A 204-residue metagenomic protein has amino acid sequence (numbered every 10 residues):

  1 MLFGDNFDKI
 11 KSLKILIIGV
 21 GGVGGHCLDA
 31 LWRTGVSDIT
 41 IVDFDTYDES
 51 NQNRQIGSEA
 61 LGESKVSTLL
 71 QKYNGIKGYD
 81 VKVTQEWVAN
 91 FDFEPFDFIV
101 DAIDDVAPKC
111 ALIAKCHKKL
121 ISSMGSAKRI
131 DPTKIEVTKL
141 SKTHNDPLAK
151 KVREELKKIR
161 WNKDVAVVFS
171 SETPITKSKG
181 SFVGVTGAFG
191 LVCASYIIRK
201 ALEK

Functional and structural regions predicted by a protein language model:
M1-K204: Adenine nucleotide-associated cytosolic modules
